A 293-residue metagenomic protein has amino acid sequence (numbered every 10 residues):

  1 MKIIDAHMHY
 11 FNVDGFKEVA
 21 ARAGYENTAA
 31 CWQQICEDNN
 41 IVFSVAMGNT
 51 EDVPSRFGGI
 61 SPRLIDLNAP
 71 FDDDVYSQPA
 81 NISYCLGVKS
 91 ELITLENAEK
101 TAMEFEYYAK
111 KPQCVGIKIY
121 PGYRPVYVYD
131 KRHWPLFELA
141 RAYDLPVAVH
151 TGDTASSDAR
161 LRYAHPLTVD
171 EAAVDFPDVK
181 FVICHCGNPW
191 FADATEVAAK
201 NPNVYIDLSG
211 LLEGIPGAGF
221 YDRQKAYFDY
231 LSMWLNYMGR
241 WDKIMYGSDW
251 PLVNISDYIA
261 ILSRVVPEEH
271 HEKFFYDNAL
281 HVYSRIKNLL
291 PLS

Functional and structural regions predicted by a protein language model:
M1-F43, M233, Y237-M245, V253-S293: Mid-to-C-terminal alpha-helical segments outside catalytic/metal-binding sites
I3-A6, V45-M47, C85-G87, K118 (+3 more regions): Active-site neighborhood of phospho(di)ester-bond hydrolases with catalytic His/Asp-centered motifs
H7, C36, I117, A140 (+5 more regions): Conserved, mostly hydrophobic/aromatic
F11-D14, E51-P54, E91-I93, R124 (+5 more regions): Active-site environment of divalent metal-dependent phosphoester hydrolases
A21-A23, A30-R56, N81-K89, V115-G116 (+1 more regions): Divalent metal-dependent hydrolysis catalytic cores, especially in the metallo-beta-lactamase
C31-I35, R63-Y76, T101-Y108, R132-L136 (+4 more regions): A general structural detector for well-ordered alpha-helical segments in enzyme core domains, enriched
R56-Y163: Active-site gating/metal-coordination segments in enzymes
V115-G116, Y129-M245: Catalytic pocket-lining loop regions of alpha/beta-barrel enzymes, especially the amidohydrolase/enolase/GH5 lineages
